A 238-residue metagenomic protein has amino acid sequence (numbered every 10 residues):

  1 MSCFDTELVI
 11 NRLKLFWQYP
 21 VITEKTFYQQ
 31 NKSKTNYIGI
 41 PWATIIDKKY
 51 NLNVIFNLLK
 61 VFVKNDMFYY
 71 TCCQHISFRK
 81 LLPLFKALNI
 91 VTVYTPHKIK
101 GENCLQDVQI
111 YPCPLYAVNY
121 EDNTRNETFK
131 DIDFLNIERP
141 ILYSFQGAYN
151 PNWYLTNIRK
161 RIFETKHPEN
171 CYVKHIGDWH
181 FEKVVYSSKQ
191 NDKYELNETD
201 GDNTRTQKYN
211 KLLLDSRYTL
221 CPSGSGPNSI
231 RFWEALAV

Functional and structural regions predicted by a protein language model:
M1-W233, A237-V238: Nucleotide-sugar donor-binding catalytic core of glycosyltransferases
